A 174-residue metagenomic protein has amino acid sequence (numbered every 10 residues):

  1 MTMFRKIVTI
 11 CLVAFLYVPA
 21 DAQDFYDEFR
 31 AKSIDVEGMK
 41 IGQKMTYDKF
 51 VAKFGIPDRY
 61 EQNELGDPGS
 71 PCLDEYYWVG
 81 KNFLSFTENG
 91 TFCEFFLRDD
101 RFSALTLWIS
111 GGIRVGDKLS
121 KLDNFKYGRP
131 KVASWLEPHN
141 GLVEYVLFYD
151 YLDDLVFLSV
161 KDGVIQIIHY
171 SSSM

Functional and structural regions predicted by a protein language model:
M1-M3: N-terminal secretory signal peptides that target proteins for export/translocation
R5-I7, D67-P68: Alpha-helical interaction segments
K6-L16: Sec-dependent N-terminal signal peptides
A20-P138, L142, L152, S159-M174: Short helix/turn-capping signatures at newly exposed starts of structured segments
L147-D150: Short loop/turn motifs at secondary-structure junctions and domain boundaries
